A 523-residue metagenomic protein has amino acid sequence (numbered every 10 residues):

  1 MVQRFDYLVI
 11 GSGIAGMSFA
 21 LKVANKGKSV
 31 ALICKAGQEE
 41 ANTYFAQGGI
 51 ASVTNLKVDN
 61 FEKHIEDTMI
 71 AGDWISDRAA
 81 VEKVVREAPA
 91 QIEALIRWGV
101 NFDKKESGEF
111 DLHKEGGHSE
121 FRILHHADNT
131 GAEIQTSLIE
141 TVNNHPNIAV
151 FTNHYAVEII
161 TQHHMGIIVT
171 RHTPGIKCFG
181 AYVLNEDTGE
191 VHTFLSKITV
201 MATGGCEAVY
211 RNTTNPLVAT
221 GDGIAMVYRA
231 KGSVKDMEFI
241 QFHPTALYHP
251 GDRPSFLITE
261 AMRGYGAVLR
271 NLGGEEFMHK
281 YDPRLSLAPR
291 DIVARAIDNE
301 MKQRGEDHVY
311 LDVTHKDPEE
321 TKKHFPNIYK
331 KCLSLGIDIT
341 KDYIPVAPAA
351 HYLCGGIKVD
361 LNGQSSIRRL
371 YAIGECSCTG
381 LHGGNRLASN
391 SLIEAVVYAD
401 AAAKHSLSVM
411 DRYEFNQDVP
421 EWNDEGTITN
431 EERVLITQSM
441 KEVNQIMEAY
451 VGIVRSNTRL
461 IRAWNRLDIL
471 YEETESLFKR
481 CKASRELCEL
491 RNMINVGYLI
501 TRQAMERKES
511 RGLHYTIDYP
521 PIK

Functional and structural regions predicted by a protein language model:
M1-F5, K22, K26, G37-E39 (+9 more regions): Glycine- and aromatic-enriched mobile tails/lids
Y7-L32: N-terminal Rossmann-like FAD-binding beta1-loop-alpha1 element of flavoenzymes
A36-M69, D73, Q241, D252 (+1 more regions): Conserved N-terminal glycine-rich FAD pyrophosphate-binding loop of Rossmann-like flavoproteins
A71-D111: Rossmann-like flavin
S76-P89, R122-E140, F151, T213-G221 (+3 more regions): Short beta-strand to alpha-helix junction loop
I96-E190, L195, A202, A246-H249: Conserved redox-cofactor binding core of oxidoreductases
E158-T170, G175, F179-T188, I337-L381: FAD-site-proximal beta/loop scaffold in flavoenzymes
M226, G232-I339, I344, V396 (+2 more regions): An anion/pyrophosphate-binding glycine-rich loop and adjacent beta-alpha core in soluble alpha-beta enzymes
